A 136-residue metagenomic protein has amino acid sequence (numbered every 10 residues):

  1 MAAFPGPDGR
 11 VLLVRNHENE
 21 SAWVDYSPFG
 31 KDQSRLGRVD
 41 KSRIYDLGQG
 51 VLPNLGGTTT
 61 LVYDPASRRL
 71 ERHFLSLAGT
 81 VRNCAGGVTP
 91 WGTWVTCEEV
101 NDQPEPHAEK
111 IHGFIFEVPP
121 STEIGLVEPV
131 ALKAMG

Functional and structural regions predicted by a protein language model:
A2-G136: Conserved small-residue
